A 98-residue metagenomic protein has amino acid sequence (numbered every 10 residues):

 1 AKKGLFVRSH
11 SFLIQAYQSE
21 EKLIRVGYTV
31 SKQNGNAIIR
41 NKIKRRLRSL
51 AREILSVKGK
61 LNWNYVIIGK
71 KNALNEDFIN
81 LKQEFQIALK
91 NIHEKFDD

Functional and structural regions predicted by a protein language model:
A1-D98: Positively charged, solvent-exposed patches that mediate nucleic-acid binding
